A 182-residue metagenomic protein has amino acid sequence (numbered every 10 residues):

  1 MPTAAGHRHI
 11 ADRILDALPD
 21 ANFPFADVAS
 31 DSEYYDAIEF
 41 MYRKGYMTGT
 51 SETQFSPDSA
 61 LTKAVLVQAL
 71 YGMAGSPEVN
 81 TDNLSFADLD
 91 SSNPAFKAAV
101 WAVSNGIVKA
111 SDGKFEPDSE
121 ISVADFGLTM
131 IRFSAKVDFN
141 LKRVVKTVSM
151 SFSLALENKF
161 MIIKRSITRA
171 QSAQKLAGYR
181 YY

Functional and structural regions predicted by a protein language model:
M1-A21: Histidine-centered active-site loop/cap adjacent to the catalytic His in serine esterases/O-acetyl transfer systems
P19-E33, T48-V67, Y71-K97, S104-A170 (+1 more regions): Feature responds to low-complexity, polar/acidic, surface-exposed segments characteristic of secreted/exported proteins
I38-M41: Extracellular/surface recognition and adhesion modules
